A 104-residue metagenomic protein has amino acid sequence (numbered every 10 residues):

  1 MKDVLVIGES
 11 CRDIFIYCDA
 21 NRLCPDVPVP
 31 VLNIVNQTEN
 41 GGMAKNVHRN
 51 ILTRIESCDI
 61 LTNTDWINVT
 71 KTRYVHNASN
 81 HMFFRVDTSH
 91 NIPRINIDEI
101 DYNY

Functional and structural regions predicted by a protein language model:
K2-V4, R12-Y104: Conserved N-terminal subdomain of the carbohydrate kinase-like
I7: Generic enzyme active-site microenvironment
